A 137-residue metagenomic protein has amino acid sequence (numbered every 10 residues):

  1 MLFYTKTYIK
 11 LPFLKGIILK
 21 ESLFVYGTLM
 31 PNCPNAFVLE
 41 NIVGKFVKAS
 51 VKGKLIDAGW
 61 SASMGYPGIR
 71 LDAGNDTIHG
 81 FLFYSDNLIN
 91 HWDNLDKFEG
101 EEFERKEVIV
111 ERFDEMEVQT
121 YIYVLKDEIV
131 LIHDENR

Functional and structural regions predicted by a protein language model:
M1-L2, T120: Short intrinsically disordered, low-complexity coil segments enriched in acidic
F3-Y4, Y8, F13: Aromatic (phenylalanine/tyrosine) cluster motif
F13-R137: Glycine-aromatic micro-motifs
